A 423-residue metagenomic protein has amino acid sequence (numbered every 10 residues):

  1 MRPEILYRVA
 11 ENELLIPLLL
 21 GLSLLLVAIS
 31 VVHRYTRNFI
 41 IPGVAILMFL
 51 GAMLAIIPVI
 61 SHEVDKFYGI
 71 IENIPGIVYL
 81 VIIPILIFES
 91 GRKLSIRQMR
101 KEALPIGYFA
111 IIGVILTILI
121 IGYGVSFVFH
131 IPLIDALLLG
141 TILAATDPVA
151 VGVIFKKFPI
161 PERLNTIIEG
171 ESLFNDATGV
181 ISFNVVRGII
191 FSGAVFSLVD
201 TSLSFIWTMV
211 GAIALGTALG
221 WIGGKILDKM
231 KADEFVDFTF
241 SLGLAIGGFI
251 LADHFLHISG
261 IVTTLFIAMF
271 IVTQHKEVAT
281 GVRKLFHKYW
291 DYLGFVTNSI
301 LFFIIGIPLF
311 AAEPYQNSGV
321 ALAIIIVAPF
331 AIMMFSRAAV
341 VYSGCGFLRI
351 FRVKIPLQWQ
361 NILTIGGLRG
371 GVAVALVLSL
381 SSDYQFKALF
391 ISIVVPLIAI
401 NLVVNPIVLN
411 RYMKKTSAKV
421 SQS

Functional and structural regions predicted by a protein language model:
M1-S423: Transmembrane helical cores of multi-pass secondary ion antiporters/exchangers
